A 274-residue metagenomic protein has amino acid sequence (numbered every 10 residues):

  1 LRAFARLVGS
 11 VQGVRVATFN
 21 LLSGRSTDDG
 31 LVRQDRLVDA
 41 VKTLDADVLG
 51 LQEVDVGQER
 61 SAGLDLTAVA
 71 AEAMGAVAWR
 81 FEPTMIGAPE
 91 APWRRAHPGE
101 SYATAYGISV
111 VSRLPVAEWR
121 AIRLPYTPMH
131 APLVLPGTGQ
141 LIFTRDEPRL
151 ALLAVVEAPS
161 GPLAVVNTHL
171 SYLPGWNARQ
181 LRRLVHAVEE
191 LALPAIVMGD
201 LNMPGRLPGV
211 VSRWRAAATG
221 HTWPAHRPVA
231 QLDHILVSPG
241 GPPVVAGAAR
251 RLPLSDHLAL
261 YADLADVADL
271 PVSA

Functional and structural regions predicted by a protein language model:
L1-A105, L163, A178, R182-R183 (+1 more regions): N-terminal, active-site-proximal structural segment of metallo-dependent hydrolase catalytic domains
L1-F4, V116, A121, A158 (+3 more regions): Metal-dependent phosphoester-hydrolase catalytic domains
R15-L21, L37-G63, V111, L153-V156 (+6 more regions): Active-site beta-strand/loop signature of hydrolases that rely on acidic residues for catalysis
G24-D29, I142-F143, S171-G175: Short, flexible loop segments at the rims of nucleotide/cofactor-binding pockets, characterized by
R94-S101, T138-F143, G220-P224, G247-R250: Short, P/G- and charge-enriched loop/turn segments at secondary-structure junctions
A105-G107, L150: Envelope-exposed proteins and targeting segments
L114-P159: Active-site catalytic loop in hydrolytic enzyme cores
